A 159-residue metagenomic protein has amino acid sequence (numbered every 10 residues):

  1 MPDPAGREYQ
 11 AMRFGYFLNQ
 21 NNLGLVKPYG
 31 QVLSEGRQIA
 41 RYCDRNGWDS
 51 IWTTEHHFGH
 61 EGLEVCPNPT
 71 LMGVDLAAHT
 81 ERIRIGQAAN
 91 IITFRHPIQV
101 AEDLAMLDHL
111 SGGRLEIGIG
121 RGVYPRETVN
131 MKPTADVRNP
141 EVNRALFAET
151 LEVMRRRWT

Functional and structural regions predicted by a protein language model:
M1-P2, M154: Generic low-polarity alpha-helical segments
P2-H79, I83: N-terminal beta1-alpha1-beta2 module of alpha/beta enzyme domains
Y9, R13-Q31, T93-T159: Flexible, glycine-rich active-site loops centered on histidine and acidic residues that chelate a metal or position
I51, I85, L115-I117: Hydrophobic residues within beta-strands of alpha/beta enzymes
H57-F58, N90, R121-G122: Conserved beta-strand edge residues that scaffold enzyme active sites
G86-F94: Conserved strand-turn element in the central/C-terminal portion of the radical SAM core barrel that lines
